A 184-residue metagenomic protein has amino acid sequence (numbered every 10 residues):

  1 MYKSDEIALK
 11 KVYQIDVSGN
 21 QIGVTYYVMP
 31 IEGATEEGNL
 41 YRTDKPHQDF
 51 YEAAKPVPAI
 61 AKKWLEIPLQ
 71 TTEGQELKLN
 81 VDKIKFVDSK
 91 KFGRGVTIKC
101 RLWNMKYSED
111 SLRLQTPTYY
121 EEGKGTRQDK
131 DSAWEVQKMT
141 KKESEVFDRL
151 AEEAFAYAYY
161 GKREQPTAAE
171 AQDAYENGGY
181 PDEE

Functional and structural regions predicted by a protein language model:
M1-T97: OB-fold ssDNA-binding interfaces and closely related basic DNA-contact patches used across DNA replication/repair
K11, W103, V136: Catalytic micro-motifs at enzyme active sites that drive phosphoryl/nucleotidyl and oxygen chemistry
M29-G33, R101-M105, F155-Y157: Generic structural motif
Q48-V57, Y120-K141: Short, surface-exposed linear segments at secondary-structure transitions and domain or protein termini
C100-S132: Short acidic, glycine/tyrosine-flanked loop/strand segments centered on an H-E-D-like triad
D110-Q115, R127, A158-G161, N177 (+1 more regions): Surface-exposed edge beta-strand/loop patches
R127-P166: Mixed-charge, glycine-accented linear interaction segment located at domain edges/termini
A169-E184: Short acidic DE-rich linear segments
